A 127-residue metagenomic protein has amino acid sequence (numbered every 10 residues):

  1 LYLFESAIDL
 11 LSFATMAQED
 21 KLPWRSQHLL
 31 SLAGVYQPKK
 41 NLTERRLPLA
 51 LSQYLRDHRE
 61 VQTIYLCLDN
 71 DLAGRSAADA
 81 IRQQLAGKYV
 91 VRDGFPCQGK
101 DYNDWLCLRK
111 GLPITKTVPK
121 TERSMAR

Functional and structural regions predicted by a protein language model:
L1-L3, Y65: Conserved beta-strand elements of the Class I
E5-S6, N70: Helix N-cap/beta->alpha junction signal
D9: Conserved Rossmann-like nucleotide-cofactor binding loop
T15-R127: TOPRIM fold recognition
